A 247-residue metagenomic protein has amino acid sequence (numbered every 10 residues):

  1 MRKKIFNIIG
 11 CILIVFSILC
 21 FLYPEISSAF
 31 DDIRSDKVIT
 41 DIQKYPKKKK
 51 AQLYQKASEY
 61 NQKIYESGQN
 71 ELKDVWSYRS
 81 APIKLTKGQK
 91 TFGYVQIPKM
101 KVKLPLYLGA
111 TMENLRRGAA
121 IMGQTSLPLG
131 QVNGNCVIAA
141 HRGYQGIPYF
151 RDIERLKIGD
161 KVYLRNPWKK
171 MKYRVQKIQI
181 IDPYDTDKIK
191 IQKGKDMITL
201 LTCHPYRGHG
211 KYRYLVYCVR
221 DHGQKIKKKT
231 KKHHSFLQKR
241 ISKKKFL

Functional and structural regions predicted by a protein language model:
M1-N7, C11: Membrane-water interface of alpha-helical transmembrane segments
G10-L247: Solvent-exposed, non-transmembrane regions of membrane-associated and secreted proteins
